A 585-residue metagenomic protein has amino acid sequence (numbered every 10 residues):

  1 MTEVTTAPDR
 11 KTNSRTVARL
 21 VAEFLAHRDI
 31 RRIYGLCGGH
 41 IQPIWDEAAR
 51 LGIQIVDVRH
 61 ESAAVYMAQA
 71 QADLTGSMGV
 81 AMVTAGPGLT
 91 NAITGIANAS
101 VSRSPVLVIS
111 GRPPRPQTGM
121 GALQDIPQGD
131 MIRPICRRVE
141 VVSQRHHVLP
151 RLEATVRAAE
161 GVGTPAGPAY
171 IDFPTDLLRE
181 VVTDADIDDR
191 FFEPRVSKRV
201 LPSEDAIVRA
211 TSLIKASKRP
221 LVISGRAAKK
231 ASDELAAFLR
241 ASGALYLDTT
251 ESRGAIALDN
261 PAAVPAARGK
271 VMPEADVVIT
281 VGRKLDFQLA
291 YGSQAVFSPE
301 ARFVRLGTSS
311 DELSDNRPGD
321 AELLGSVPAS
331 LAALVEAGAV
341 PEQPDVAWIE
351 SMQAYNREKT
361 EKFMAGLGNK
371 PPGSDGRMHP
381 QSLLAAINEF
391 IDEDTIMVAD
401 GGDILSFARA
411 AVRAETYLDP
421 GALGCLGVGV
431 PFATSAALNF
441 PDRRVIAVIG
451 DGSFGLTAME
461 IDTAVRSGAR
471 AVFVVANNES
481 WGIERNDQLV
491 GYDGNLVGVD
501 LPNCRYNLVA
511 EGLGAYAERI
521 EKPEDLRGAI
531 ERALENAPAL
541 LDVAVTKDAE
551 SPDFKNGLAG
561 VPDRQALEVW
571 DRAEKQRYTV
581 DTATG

Functional and structural regions predicted by a protein language model:
T2-T16, H146, Y170, D184 (+6 more regions): Phosphate/pyrophosphate-binding active-site segments
V4, S110-L152, V156, F173 (+1 more regions): Glycine-rich, acidic loop regions that bind phosphate or pyrophosphate groups
T12, A154, A158-A216, P341 (+1 more regions): Conformationally flexible catalytic loops at phosphate/diphosphate-handling active centers
A18-V21, L36-A49, A354-A437, D442: Active-site diphosphate/adenylate-binding microenvironment
R19-I30, A70-G76, R157-P165, A206-P220 (+5 more regions): Glycine-rich phosphate/diphosphate-binding loops that line cofactor/substrate pockets in enzymes
R31-Y34, Q54-V56, L74-P113, P273-R283 (+2 more regions): A short, small-residue-rich loop immediately preceding and capping a beta-strand
L36-G38, V56-Y66, A81-G88, S143-Q144 (+4 more regions): Active-site nucleophile and cofactor-binding loops and adjacent substrate-binding regions of central metabolic enzymes
I109, Q117-Q124, G269-E274, S314-N316 (+3 more regions): Thiamine diphosphate
